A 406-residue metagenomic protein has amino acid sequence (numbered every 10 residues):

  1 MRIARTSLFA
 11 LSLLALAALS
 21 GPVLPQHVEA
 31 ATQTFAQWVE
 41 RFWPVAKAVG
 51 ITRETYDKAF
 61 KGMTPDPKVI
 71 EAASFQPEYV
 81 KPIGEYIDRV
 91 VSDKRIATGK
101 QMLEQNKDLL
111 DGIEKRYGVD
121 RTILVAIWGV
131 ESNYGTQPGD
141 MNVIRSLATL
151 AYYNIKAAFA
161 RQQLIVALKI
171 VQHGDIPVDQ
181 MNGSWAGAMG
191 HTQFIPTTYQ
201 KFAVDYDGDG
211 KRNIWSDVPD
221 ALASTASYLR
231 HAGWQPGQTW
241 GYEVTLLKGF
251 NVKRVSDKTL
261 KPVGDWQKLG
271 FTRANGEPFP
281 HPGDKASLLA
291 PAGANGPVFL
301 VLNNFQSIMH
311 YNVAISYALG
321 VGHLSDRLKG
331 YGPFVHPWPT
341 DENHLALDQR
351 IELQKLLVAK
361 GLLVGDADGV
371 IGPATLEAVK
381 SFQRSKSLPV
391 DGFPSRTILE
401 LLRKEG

Functional and structural regions predicted by a protein language model:
M1-S12: Bacterial N-terminal signal peptides that target proteins for export
L16-H27: C-terminal segment of classical bacterial N-terminal signal peptides
A31-P65: N-terminal mature-domain "stem" immediately C-terminal to a signal peptide or N-terminal signal-anchor/transmembrane
W38-F42, L109, S146, L353 (+1 more regions): A general alpha-helix detector
V45, A59, I170, Y228 (+5 more regions): Generic, well-ordered alpha-helical scaffold segments in large soluble proteins
I51-G283, G296-V301, F305-S325, K329-L347 (+2 more regions): Catalytic glycan-binding domains that act on GlcNAc-containing polysaccharides
D284-F299, L347-L357: Short glycine/proline-rich, acidic loop/turn segments that cap or connect secondary-structure elements
L345-R350, V358-L402: Short acidic, glycine/serine/threonine-rich helix-capping segments at coil-helix boundaries
